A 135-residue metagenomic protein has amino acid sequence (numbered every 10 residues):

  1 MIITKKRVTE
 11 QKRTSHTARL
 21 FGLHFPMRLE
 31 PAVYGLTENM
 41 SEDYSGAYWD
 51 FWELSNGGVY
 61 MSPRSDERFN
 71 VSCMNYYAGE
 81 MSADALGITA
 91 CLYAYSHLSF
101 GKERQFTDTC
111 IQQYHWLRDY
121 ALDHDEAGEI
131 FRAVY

Functional and structural regions predicted by a protein language model:
I2-R13, G22, S99-Y135: Low-complexity intrinsically disordered segments
R7, T37-S41, M74-M81: Short, charged/polar micro-motifs that form catalytic or ligand-binding hotspots
E10, E30-V33, A85, C110: A structural signal for well-ordered alpha-helical scaffolds and beta->alpha junctions
T14-R28: Extreme N-terminus nucleophile/cap motif
F21, T37-S41, L92, S99 (+1 more regions): Hydrophobic, Leu/Ile/Phe/Ala-enriched alpha-helical segments that form helix-helix packing faces
F25-R68: Amphipathic, interaction-prone secondary-structure segments
S72-T109: Compact, glycine/acidic-enriched structural inserts
